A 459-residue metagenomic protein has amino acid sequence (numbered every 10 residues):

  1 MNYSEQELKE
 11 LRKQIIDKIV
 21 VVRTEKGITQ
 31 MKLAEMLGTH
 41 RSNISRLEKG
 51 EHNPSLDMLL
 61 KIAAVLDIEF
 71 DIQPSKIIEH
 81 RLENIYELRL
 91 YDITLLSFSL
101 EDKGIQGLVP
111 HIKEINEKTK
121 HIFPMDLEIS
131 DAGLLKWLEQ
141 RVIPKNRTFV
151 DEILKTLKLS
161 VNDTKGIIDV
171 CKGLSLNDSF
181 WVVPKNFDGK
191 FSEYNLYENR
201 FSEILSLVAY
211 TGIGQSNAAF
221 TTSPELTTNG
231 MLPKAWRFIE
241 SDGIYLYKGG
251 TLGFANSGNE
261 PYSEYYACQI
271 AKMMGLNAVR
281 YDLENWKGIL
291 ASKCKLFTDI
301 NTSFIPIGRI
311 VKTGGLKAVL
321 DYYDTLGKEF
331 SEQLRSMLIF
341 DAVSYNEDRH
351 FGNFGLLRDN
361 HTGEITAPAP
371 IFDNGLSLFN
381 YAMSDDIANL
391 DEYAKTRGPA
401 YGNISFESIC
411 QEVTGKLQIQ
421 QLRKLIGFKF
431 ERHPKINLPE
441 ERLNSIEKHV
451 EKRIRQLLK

Functional and structural regions predicted by a protein language model:
M1-V21, K49, I62-E69, I77: N-terminal flexible/basic segments that precede or flank functional cores
D17-K32, M36, K61: Short basic helix-loop element that most often maps to the first helix and adjoining turn of HTH DNA-binding modules
T24, E35, A64, K155 (+1 more regions): Short polybasic/polar patches that bind polyanions
E35-N53: Recognition helix of helix-turn-helix/homeodomain-like DNA-binding domains that insert into the DNA major groove
K76-I339, V343-Y345, L357-K459: Phosphate/dinucleotide-binding and metal-coordinating scaffold of catalytic cores in nucleotide-dependent enzymes
H350-F351, G355: Canonical protein kinase catalytic loop motif
